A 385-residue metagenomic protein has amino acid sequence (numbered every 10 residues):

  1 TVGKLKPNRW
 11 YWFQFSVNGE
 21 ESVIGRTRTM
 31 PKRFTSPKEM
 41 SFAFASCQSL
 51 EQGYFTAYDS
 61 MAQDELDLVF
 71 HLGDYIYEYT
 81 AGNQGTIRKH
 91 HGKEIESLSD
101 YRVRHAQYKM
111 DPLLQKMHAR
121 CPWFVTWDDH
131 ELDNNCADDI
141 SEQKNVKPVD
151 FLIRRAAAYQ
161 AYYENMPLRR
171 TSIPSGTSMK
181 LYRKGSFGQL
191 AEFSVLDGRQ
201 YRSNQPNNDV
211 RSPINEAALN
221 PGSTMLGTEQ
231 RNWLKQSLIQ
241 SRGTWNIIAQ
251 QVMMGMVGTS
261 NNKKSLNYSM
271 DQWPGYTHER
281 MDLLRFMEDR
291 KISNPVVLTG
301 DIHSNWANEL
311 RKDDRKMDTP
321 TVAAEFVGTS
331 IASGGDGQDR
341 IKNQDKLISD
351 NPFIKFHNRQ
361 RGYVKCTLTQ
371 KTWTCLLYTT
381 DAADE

Functional and structural regions predicted by a protein language model:
T1-T380: Metal-dependent phosphoester/phosphodiester hydrolase catalytic core
D381-E385: A short, hydrophobic C-terminal helix/tail in secreted or cell-surface proteins
